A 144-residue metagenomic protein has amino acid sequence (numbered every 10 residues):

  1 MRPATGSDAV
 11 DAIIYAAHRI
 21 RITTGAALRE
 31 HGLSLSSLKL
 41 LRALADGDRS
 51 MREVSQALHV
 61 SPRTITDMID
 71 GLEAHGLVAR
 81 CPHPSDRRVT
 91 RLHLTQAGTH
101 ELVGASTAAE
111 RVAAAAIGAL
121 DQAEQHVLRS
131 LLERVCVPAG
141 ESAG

Functional and structural regions predicted by a protein language model:
M1-H31: N-terminal leader segment of winged-helix/HTH proteins
R2, Q56-H75: Long, contiguous secondary-structure blocks with strong helical propensity
R2, V137-G144: Short, charged, intrinsically disordered terminal tails
V10, I14, H18, H59 (+2 more regions): Short amphipathic alpha-helical segments with heptad-repeat character
R21, D70-C136: Charged, amphipathic alpha-helical coiled-coil/dimerization segments
I22-T64, A143-G144: N-terminal helix-turn-helix DNA-binding core of bacterial DNA-binding proteins
R42, D67, S130: DNA-binding alpha-helical recognition surfaces that contact promoter or target DNA
